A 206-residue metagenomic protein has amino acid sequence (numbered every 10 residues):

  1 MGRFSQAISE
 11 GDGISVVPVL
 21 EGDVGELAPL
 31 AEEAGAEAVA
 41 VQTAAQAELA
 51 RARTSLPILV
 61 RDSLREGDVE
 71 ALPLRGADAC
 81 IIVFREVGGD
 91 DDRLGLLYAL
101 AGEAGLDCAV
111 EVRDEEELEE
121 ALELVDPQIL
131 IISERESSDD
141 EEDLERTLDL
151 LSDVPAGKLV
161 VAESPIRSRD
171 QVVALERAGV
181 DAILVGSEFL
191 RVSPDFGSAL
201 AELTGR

Functional and structural regions predicted by a protein language model:
M1-R3, V19, E145-R206: C-terminal alpha-helical cap/extension of soluble enzyme domains
M1-V69, C108, R113-D126, E142 (+1 more regions): Conserved N-terminal beta1-alpha1 strand-loop-helix module at the mouth
V19-D23, A44, S63-R65, R85-V87 (+5 more regions): Active-site beta-loop-alpha junctions enriched in small/polar residues
L27-P29, L64-D78, R113-V125, G157 (+1 more regions): Catalytic cores of alpha/beta
A34-A38, R53-I58, P73-C80, G102-L106 (+3 more regions): Glycine-enriched alpha-helix->loop->beta-strand junction motifs that scaffold or abut catalytic
V41-A47, G76-G89, I129-D140, A178-E202: Glycine-rich phosphate-binding active-site loops on the catalytic face of alpha/beta enzymes
D68-R113: Hydrophobic, well-structured mid-protein blocks that either form specific transmembrane helices
D92-L96, E115, E142-D149: Charged helix-capping and loop-helix junction motifs
